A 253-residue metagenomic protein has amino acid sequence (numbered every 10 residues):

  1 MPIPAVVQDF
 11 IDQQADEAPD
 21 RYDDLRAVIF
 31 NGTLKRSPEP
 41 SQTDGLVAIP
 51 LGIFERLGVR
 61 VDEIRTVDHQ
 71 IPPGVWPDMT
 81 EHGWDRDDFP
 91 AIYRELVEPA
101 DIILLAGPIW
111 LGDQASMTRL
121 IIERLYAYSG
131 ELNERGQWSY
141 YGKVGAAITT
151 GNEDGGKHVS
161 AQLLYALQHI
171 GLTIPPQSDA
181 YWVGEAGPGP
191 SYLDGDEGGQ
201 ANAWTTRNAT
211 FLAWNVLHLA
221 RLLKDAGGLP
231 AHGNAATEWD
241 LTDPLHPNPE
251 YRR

Functional and structural regions predicted by a protein language model:
M1-R135, G199, A203-R253: N-terminal beta1-alpha1-beta2 submodule of the flavodoxin-like/Rossmannoid cofactor-binding fold
S41, E134-P188, W204-R207: Short, glycine-/small-residue-rich phosphate/pyrophosphate-handling segment
E185-G199: Short helix/strand-capping connector loops at secondary-structure junctions
